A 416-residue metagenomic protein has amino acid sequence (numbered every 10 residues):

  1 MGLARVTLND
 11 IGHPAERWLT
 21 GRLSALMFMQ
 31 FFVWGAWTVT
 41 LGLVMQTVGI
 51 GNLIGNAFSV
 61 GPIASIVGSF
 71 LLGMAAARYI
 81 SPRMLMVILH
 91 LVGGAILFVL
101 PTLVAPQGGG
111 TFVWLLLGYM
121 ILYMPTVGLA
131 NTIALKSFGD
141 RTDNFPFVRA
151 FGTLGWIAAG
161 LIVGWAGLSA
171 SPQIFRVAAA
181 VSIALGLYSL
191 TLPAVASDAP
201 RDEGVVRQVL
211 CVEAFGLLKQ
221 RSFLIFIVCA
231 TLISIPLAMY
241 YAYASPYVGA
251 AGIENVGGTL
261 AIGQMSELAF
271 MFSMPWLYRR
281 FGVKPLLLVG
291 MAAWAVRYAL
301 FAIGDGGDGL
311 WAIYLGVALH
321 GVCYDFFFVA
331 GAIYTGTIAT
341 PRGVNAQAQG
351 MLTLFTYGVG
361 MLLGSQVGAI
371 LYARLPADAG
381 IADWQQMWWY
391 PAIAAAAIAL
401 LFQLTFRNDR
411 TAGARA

Functional and structural regions predicted by a protein language model:
G2-R17, L192-C229: Juxtamembrane intracellular "pre-TM" segments in multi-pass secondary transporters
T7-S65, S222-A230, S234-A261, F328-V329 (+1 more regions): Helix-loop boundary and gating motifs at the non-cytosolic
F28, I96, G108-L129, I133 (+2 more regions): Hydrophobic core of transmembrane alpha-helices in multi-pass small-molecule transporters, especially MFS/SLC-type
L41, Y123-G139, F326-P341: Intracellular juxtamembrane helix-capping segments at the cytosolic ends of symmetry-related transmembrane helices
V67-S81, G167, A269-V283, Y372: Helix-to-loop junctions at the C-terminal end of transmembrane segments in multipass secondary transporters
L91-P106, A292-G306: C-terminal ends and interior cores of transmembrane alpha-helices in multi-pass membrane transporters/permeases
L100-V104, S182-A194, M387-A416: Multi-pass alpha-helical transporter architecture, strongest for 12-TM Major Facilitator/SLC carriers used
W165-S182, A369-A395: A membrane-interface helix-boundary motif in multi-pass transporters
